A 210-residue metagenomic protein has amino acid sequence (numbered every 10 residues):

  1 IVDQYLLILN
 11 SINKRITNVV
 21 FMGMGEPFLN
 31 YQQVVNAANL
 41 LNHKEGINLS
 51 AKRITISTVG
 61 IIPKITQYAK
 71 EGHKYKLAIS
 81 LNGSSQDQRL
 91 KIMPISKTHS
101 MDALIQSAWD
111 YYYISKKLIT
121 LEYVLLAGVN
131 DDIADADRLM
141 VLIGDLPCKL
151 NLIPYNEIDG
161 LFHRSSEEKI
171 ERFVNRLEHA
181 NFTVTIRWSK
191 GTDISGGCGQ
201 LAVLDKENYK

Functional and structural regions predicted by a protein language model:
I1-Y5: Alpha/beta-hydrolase active-site loop
L7-T185: Conserved AdoMet/S-adenosylmethionine-binding subsite of the radical SAM
H179, S189-K210: Radical SAM enzyme core and accessory elements
